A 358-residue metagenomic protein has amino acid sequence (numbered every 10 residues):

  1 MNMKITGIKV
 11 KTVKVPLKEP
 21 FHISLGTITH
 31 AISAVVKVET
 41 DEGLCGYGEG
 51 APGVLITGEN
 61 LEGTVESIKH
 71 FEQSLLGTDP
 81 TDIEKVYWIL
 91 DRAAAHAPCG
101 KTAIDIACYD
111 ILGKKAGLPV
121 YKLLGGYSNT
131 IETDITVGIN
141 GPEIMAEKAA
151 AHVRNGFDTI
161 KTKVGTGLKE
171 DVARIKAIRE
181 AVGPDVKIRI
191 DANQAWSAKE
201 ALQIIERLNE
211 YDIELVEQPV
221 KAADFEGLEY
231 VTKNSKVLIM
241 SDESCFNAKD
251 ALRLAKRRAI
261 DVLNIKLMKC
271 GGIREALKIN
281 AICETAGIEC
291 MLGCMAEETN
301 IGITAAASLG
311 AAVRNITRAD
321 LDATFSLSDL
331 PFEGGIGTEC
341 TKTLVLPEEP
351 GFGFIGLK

Functional and structural regions predicted by a protein language model:
N2-E42, Y47, A51-L55, L327-D329: Structured beta-strand/loop patches that form or line metal/cofactor-binding pockets in enzymes
N2-T12, I23, K114, L118-N129 (+1 more regions): N-terminal amphipathic alpha-helix/helix-capping segment at the start of soluble metabolic enzymes
M3-L17, S33, A296-K358: Flexible C-terminal active-site loop/helix
I5, V36, G43, I104 (+9 more regions): Conserved, mostly hydrophobic/aromatic
G7, E39-K115: Metal- or metallocofactor-binding catalytic centers and their adjacent structured scaffolds across diverse enzyme
G48, I131-V137, I160-T162, V186-A192 (+5 more regions): Hydrophobic faces of well-ordered beta-strands that scaffold small-molecule active sites in alpha/beta enzyme cores
L124-S235: Metal-dependent enolase-superfamily TIM-barrel catalytic cores that perform enediolate-based chemistry
A223-A319: Catalytic alpha/beta core domains of metabolic enzymes, predominantly
